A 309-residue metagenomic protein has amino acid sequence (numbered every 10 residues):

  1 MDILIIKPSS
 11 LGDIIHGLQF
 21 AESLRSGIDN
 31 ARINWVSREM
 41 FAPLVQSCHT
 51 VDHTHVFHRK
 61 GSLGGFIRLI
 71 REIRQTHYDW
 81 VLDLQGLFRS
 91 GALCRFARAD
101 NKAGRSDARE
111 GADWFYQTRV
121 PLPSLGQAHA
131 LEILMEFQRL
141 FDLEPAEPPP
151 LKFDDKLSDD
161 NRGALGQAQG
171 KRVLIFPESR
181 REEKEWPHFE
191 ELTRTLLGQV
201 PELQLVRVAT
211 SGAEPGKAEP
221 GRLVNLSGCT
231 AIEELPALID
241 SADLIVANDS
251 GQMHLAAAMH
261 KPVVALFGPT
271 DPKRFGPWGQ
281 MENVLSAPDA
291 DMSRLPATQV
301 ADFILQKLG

Functional and structural regions predicted by a protein language model:
M1-G309: Catalytic machinery of carbohydrate-active enzymes, primarily nucleotide-sugar-dependent glycosyltransferases
